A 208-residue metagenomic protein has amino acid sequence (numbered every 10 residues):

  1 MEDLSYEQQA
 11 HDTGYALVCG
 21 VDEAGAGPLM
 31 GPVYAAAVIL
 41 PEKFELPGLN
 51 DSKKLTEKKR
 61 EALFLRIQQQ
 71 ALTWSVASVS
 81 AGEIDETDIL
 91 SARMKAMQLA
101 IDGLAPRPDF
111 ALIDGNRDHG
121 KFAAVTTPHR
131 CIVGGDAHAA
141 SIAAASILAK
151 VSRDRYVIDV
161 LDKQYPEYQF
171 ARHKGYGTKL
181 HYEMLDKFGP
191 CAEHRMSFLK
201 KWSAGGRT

Functional and structural regions predicted by a protein language model:
M1-T208: RNase H-like, Mg2+-dependent phosphodiesterase core, and more generally RNA phosphate-backbone-engaging helix-loop
